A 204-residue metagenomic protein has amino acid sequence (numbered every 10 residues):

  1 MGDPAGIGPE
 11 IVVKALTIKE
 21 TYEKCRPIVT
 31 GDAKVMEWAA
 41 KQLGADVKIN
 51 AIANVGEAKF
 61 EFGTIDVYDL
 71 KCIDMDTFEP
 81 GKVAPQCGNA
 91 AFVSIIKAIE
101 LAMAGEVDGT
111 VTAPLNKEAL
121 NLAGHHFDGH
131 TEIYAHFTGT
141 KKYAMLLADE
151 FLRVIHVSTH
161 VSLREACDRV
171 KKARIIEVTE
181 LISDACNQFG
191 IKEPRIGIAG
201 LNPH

Functional and structural regions predicted by a protein language model:
M1-H130, R169, A173-H204: Contiguous, glycine/small-aliphatic-enriched amphipathic segments in soluble metabolic enzymes
H136-L152: Short, flexible loop segments at boundaries between secondary-structure elements
L147-E177: Ligand-binding beta-strand-loop-alpha-helix segment within the catalytic cores of soluble metabolic enzymes
